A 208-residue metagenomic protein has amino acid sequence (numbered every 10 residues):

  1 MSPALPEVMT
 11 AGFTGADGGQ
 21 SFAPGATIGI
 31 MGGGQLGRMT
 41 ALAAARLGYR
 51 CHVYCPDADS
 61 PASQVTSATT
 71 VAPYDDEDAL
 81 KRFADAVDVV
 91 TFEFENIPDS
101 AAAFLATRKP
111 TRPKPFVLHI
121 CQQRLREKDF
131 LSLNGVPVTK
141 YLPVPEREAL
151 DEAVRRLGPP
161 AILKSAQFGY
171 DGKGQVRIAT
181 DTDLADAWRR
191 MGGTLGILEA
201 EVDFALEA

Functional and structural regions predicted by a protein language model:
M1-D129, E148: ATP-binding N-terminal substructure of ATP-dependent carboxylate-amine bond-forming enzymes
G19-A23, A62-S63, V154-R155, Q167-Y170 (+2 more regions): Solvent-exposed alpha-helices and their adjacent loops that cap or buttress functional pockets in soluble metabolic
L47, A86, T107-R108, N134 (+2 more regions): Structured helix-beta-strand junction loops
V71-E77, K114, L131-V136, P159-K164 (+1 more regions): Short, structured secondary-structure boundary patches
R82-F83, F130, E152-A153, A187-R190: CheY-like receiver
F94-E95, S165-A166, A200: Short secondary-structure boundary segments
H119-P160, Q167, D171, Q175-I178: Glycine-/Pro-rich loop/turn segments that contact NAD(P) or position catalytic residues in Rossmann-like domains
P137-T139, P160-L163, V176-A208: Conserved ATP-binding module of the ATP-grasp superfamily
